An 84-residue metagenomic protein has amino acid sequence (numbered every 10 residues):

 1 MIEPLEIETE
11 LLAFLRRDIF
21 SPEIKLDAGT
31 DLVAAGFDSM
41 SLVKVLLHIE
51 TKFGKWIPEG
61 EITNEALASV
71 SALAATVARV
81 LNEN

Functional and structural regions predicted by a protein language model:
M1-I24, A75-N84: Thiotemplate assembly-line natural product biosynthesis machinery
R16-A35, K55-T63: Phosphopantetheine carrier-protein modules
A34, T51, S69: Short Asp/Glu-rich motifs
S39: Catalytic nucleophile serine of serine hydrolases, specifically the conserved "nucleophile elbow" pentapeptide
V43-A66: Phosphopantetheinylated carrier protein domains
A68-T76: Short, cationic-aromatic polyanion-contact patches
